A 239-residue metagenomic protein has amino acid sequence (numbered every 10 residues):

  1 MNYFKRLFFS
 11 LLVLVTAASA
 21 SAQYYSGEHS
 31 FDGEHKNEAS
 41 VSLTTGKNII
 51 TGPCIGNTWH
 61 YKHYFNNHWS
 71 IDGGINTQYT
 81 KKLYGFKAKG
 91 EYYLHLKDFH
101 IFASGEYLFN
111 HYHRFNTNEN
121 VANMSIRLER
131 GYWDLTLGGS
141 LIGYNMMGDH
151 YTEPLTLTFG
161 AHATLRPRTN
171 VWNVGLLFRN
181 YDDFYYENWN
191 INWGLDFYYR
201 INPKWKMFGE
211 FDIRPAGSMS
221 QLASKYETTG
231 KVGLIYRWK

Functional and structural regions predicted by a protein language model:
M1-F8: Bacterial N-terminal signal peptides that target proteins for export
T16-A17: N-terminal signal peptide c-region/cleavage motif recognized by signal peptidases
A22-Y79, R237-K239: Short glycine/proline- and aromatic-enriched beta-strand/turn motifs that initiate or cap beta-hairpins
H35-N37, P53-N57, K82-F86, N116-A122 (+4 more regions): Residues that define the transmembrane beta-barrel architecture of outer-membrane proteins
N37, F65-D72, L96-A103, G131-L137 (+3 more regions): Repeated loop/turn-to-beta-strand initiation elements of outer-membrane beta-barrel proteins
L43, N57-H63, A88-Y92, A122-R130 (+4 more regions): Residues on the lipid-exposed face of transmembrane beta-strands in outer-membrane beta-barrel proteins
L43-I49, I75-K81, L94, Y107-H113 (+6 more regions): Transmembrane beta-strands of outer-membrane beta-barrel pores
E187-K239: Predominantly the C-terminal beta-signal and adjacent terminal strand-loop region of outer-membrane beta-barrel
